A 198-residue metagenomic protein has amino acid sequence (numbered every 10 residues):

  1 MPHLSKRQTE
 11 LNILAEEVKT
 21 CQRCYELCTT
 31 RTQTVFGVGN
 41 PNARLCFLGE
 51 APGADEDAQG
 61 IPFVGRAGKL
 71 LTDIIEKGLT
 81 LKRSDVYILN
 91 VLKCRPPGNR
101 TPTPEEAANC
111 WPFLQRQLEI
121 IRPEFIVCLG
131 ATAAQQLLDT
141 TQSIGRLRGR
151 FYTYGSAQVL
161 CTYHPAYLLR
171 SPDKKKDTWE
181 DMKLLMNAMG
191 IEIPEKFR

Functional and structural regions predicted by a protein language model:
M1-R198: A polyanion-binding, active-site-adjacent surface
